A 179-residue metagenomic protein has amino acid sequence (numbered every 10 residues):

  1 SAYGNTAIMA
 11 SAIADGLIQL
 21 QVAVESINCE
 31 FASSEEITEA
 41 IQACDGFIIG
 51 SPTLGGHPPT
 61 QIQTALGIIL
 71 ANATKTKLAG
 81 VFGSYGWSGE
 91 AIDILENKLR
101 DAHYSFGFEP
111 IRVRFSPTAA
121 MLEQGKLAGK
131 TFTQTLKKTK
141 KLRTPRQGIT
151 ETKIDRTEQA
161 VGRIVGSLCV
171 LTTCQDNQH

Functional and structural regions predicted by a protein language model:
S1, S51, S84, T173-C174: Fold-independent oxyanion-binding glycine-rich loops and adjacent beta-strand/coil segments at enzyme active sites
A2-A7: Glycine- and acidic-residue-enriched helix-capping/strand-helix junction motifs
I8-C29, I37-R146: FMN-binding flavodoxin-like domain, especially the glycine-rich phosphate-binding loop
I27-A32, E151-T152: Short gly/ser/thr-rich secondary-structure transition/capping motifs
P145-H179: N-terminal structural module
